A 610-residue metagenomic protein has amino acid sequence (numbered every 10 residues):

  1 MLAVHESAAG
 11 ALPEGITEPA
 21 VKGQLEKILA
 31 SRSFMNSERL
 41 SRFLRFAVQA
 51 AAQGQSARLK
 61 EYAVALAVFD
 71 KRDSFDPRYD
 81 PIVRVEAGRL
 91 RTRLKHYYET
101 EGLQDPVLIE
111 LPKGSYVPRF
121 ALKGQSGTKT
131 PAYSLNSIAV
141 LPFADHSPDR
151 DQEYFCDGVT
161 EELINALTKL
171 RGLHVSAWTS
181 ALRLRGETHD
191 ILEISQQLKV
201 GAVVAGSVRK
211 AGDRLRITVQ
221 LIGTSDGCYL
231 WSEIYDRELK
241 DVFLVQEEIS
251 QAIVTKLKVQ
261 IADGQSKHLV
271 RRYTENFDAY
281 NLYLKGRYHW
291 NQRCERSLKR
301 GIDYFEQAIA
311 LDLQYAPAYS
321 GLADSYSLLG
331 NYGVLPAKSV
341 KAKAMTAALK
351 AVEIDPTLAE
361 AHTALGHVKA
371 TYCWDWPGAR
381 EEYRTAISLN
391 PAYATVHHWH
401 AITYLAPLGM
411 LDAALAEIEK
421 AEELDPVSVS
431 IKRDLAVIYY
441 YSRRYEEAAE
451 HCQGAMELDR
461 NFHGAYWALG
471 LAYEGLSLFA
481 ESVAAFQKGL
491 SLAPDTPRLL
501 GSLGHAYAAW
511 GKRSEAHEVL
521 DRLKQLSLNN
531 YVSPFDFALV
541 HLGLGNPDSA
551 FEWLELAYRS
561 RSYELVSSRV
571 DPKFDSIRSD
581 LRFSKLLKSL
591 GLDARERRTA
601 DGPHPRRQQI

Functional and structural regions predicted by a protein language model:
M1-L12, R119-N136, D601-I610: Intrinsically disordered or compositionally simple regulatory linkers and C-terminal tails in signal-transduction
M1-L122, H174, D190, D226-C228: An N-terminal, helix-rich hydrophobic module
T17, E26, A63, S74 (+6 more regions): Acidic, proline/glycine-rich low-complexity intrinsically disordered segments
R42, F46, A50, V245 (+2 more regions): Solvent-exposed, amphipathic alpha-helical segments
G464, P497-S502, Y531-L542, V566: Amphipathic alpha-helical protein-interaction segments enriched in hydrophobic
F535-S560: Sterile Alpha Motif
E552-I610: C-terminal non-catalytic interaction modules
